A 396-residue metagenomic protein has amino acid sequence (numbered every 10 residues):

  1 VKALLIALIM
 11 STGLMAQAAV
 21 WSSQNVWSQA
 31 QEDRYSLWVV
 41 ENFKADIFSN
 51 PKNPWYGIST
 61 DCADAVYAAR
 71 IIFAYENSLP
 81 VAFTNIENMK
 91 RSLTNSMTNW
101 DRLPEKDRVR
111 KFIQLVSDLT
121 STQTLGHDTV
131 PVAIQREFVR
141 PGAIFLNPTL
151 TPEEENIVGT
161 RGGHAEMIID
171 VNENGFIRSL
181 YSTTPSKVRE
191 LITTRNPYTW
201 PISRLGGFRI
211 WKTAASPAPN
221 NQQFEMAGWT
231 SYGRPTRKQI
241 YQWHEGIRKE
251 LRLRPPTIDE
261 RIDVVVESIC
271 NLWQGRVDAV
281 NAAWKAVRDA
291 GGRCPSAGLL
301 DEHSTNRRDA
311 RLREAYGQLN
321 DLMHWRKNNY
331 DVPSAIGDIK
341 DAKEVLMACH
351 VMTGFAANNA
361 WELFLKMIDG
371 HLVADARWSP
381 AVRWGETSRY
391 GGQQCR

Functional and structural regions predicted by a protein language model:
K2-G13: Bacterial N-terminal signal peptides
M15-D64, A297-S304, R308, D321 (+2 more regions): Active-site-adjacent structural segments surrounding the nucleophilic cysteine of cysteine proteases and isopeptidases
Q24-S36, F48, P54-E76, T84 (+1 more regions): Active-site nucleophilic cysteine motif
R70-N77, T120, T149, I247 (+2 more regions): Sec/Tat-exported extracytoplasmic proteins
N88-E105, P152, G162, V171-N172 (+1 more regions): Secretory/export targeting leaders with adjacent low-complexity proregions
D101-T129, V139, L180-F224: A recognition module on extended beta-rich or small alphabeta surfaces enriched in W/G with H and D/E
D107-I177: ...with weaker cross-activation on analogous glycine-rich loops/strands in unrelated enzymes
I192-G354: Low-complexity, Gly/Ser/Thr/Pro-rich intrinsically disordered linker/tail segments
